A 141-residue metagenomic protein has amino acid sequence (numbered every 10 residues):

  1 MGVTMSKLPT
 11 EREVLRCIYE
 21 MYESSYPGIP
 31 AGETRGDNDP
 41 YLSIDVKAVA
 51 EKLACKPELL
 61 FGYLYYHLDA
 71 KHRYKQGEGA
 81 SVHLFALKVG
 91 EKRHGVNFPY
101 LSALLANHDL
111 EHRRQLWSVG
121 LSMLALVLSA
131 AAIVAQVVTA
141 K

Functional and structural regions predicted by a protein language model:
M1-S43: N-terminal extramembrane/targeting module of integral membrane proteins
S43-I44, A70: Zinc-dependent metalloendopeptidases
V46-A50: A short acidic, leucine-rich amphipathic alpha-helix
K52-V96: Extracytoplasmic/lumenal ectodomains and periplasmic regions of secretory and membrane proteins
L84-Q115: Juxtamembrane amphipathic/hinge helix adjacent to a transmembrane helix
N107-K141: C-terminal single-pass membrane-anchor helix
